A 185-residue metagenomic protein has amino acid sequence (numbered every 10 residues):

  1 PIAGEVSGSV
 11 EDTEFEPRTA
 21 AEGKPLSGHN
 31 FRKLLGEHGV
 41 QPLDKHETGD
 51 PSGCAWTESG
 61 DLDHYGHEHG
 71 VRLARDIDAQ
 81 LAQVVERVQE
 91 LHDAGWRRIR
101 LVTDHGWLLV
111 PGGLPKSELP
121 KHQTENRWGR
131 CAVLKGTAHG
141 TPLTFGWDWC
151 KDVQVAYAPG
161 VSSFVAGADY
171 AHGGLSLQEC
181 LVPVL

Functional and structural regions predicted by a protein language model:
P1-L185: Feature captures the catalytic ectodomains and active-site-proximal regions of enzymes that hydrolyze or transfer
